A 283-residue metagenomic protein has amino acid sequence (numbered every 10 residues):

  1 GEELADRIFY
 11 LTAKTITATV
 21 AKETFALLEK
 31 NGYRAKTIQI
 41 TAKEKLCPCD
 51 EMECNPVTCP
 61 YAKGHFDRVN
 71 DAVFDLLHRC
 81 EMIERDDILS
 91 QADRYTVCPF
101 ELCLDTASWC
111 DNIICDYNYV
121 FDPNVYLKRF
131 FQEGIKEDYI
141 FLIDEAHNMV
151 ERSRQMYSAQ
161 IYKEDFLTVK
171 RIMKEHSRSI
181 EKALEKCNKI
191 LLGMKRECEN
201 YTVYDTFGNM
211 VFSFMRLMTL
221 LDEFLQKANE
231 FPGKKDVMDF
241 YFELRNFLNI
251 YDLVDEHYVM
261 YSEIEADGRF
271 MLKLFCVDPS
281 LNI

Functional and structural regions predicted by a protein language model:
A5-I113, N118-F121, K189-Y204, G208 (+2 more regions): A substrate-engagement module of RecA-like helicase motors
Y10-T15, R34-P48, E137-M149, I161-T168 (+1 more regions): Conserved beta-strand -> loop -> alpha-helix junction used to position metal-binding or nucleic-acid-contacting
V20-L28, Q39, P123, M149-R152 (+3 more regions): Alpha-helical scaffold elements adjacent to nucleotide-binding pockets in ATP/GTP-utilizing enzyme cores
I88-S108, I113, N124-F131, F224-I283: A contiguous, basic/glycine-rich beta-loop/short-helix subdomain that forms a polymer-engagement track
W109, F141, K186, I190-G193 (+5 more regions): Charged, amphipathic alpha-helical oligomerization/scaffolding segments
C110, Y117-Y119, I143-M149, S153: Conserved Walker B
Y126-I135, S153-L167, D278-I283: Short, conserved "post-DEAD/DEAH" coupling segment immediately C-terminal to helicase motif II within the SF2/RecA-like
A146-G208: Conserved phosphoryl-transfer catalytic core
